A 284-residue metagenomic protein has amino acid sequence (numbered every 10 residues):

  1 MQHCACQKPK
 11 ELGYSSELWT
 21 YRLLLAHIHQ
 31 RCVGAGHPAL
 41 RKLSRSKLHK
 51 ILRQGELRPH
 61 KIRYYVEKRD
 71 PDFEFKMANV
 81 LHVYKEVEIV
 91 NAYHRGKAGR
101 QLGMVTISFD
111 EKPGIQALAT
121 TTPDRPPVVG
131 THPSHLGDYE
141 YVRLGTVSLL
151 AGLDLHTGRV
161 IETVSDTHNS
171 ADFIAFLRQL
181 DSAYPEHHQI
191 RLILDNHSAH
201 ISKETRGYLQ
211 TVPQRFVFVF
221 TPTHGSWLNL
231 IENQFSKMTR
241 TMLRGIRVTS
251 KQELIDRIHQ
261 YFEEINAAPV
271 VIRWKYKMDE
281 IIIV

Functional and structural regions predicted by a protein language model:
M1, L24, L48, S108-D110 (+8 more regions): Mobile genetic element proteins and their domesticated derivatives, centered on retroelements and DNA transposons
H3-K10, L18, R22-H27, V33-R143: Charge-mixed, compositionally biased segments that are often intrinsically disordered regulatory tracts
G55-R58, K112-I115, L155-T157, H197-A199 (+2 more regions): Short, solvent-exposed loop/turn segments at secondary-structure junctions
T106, R191-L192: Hydrophobic "anchor" residues on beta-strands that sit immediately upstream of conserved functional sites
A117, V128-H188: Electropositive, glycine- and tryptophan-enriched low-complexity nucleic-acid-binding patches
T131-Y141, Q210-L230, I246-V248: RNase H-like polynucleotidyl transferase catalytic core
H168-N169, L192-K203, P222-L228: Acidic, metal-coordinating catalytic cores used for nucleic-acid/nucleotide bond scission and strand-transfer chemistry
E232-V284: C-terminal anion-handling pockets and recognition modules
